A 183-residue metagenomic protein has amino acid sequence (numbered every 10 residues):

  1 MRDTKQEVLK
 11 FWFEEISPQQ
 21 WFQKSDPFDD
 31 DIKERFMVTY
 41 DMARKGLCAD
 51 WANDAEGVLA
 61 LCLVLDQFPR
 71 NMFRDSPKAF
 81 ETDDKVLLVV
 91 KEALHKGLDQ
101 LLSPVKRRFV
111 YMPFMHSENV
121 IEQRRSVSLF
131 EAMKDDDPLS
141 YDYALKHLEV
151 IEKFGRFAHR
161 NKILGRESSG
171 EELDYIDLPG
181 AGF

Functional and structural regions predicted by a protein language model:
M1-D75, F80-F183: Intrinsically disordered, low-complexity activation-like regions
